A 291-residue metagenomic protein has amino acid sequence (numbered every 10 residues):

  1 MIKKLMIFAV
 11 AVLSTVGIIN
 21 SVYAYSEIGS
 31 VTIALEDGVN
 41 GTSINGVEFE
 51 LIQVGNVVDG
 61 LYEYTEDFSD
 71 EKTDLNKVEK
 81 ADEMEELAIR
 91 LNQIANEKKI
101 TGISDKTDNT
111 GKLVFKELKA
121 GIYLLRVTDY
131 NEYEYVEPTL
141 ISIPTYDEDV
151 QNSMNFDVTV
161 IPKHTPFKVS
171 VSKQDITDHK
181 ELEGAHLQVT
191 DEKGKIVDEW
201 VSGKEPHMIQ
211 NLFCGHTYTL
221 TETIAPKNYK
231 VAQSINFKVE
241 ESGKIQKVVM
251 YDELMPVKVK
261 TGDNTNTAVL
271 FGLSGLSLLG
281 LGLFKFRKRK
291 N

Functional and structural regions predicted by a protein language model:
I2-N291: Solvent-exposed loop/turn and edge beta-strand elements of beta-rich ligand-binding domains
